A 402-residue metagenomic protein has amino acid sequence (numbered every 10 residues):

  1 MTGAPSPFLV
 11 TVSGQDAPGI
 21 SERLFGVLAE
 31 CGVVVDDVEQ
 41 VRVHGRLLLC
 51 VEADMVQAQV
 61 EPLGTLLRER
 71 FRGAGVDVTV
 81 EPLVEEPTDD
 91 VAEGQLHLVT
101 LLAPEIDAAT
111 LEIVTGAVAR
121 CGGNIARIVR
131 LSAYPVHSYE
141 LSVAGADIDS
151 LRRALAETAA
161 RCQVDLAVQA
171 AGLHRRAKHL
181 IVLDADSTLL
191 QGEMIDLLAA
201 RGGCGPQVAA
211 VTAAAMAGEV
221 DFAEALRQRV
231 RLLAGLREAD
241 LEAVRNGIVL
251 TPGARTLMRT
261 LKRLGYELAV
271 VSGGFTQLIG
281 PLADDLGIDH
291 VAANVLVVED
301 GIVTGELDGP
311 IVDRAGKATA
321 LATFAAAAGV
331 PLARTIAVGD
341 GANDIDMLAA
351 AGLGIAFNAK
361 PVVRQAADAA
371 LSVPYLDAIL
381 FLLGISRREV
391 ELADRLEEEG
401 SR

Functional and structural regions predicted by a protein language model:
M1-K178: A conserved regulatory-domain signal marking ACT and ACT-like small-molecule sensing domains and adjacent regulatory
Q15, G19, R23, A58 (+10 more regions): Conserved active-site and cofactor/substrate-binding residues in soluble primary-metabolism enzymes
I20-S21, E112, L189-G192, D344-M347: Short glycine/serine/threonine-rich phosphate/pyrophosphate-binding segments that cradle anionic phosphate groups
V84-D90, L166-H179, T212-E238, N294 (+2 more regions): Long, charged amphipathic helices and adjacent flexible linkers at domain junctions
G145, D186, R255: Active-site pocket-lining segments that scaffold enzyme catalytic pockets across diverse folds
A177-A223, R227: Active-site neighborhood of HAD-like aspartate-dependent phosphohydrolases
G235-L353, F357-R402: C-terminal cap/substrate-recognition subdomain and adjoining C-terminal extension of metal-dependent phosphatase-like
